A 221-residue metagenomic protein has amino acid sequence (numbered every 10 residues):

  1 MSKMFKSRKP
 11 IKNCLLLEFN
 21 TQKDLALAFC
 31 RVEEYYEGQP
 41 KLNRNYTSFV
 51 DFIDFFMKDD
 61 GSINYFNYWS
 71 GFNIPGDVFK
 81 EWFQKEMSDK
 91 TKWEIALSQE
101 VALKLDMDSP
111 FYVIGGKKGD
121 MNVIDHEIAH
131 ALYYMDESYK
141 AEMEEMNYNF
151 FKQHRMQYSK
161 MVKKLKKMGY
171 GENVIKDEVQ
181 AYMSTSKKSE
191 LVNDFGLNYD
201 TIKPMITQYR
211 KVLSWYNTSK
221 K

Functional and structural regions predicted by a protein language model:
M1-Y112, S214-K221: A metal-dependent hydrolase signature that marks the N-terminal structural subdomain at the beginning of catalytic folds
K12, Q99-V113, Y148-K221: Metalloprotease/metallohydrolase-associated module, dominated by Zn2+-dependent proteases
D59, N122-I124, Y148: Alpha-helical interaction segments
M107, K117, M143-E144: Glycine- and acidic-residue-rich phosphate-binding/metal-coordinating active-site segment common to enzymes that handle
P110-D125: Short pre-active-site segment immediately N-terminal to the catalytic Zn-binding motif
N122-M135: Active-site recognition of the HExxH zinc-binding catalytic motif
Y134, S138, S184-K187: Glycine-rich, acidic and aromatic/proline-enriched surface loops and short helix-turn segments that act as binding
S138-N149: Short acidic alpha-helical/loop segments enriched in Asp/Glu that coordinate divalent cations
